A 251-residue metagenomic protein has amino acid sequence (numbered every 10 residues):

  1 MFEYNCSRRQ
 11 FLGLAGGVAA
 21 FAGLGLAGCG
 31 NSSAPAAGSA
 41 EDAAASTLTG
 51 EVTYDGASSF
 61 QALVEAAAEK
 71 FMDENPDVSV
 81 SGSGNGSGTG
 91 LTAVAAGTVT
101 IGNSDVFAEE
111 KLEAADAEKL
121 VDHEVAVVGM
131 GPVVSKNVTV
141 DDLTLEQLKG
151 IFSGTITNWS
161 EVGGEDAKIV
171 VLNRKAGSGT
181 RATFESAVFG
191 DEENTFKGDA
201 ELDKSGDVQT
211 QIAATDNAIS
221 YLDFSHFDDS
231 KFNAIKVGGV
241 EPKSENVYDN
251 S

Functional and structural regions predicted by a protein language model:
M1-Q10, L14-C29: N-terminal secretory signal peptides
F2-Y4, G30-A95, T100-E113, L120-S251: Exported/periplasmic ABC-transporter solute-binding proteins
